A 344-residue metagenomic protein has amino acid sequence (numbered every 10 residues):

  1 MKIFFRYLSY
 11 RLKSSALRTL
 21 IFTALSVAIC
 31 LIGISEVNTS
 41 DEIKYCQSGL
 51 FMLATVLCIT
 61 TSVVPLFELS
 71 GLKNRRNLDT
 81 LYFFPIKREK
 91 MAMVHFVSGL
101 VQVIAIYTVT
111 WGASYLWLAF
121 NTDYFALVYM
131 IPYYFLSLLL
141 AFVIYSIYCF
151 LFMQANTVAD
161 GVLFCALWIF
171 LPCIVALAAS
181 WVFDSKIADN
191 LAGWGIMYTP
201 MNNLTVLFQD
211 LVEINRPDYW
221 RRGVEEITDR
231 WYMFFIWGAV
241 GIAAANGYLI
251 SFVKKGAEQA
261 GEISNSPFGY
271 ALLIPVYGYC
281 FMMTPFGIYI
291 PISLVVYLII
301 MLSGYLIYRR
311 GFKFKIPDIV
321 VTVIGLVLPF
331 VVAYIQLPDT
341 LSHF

Functional and structural regions predicted by a protein language model:
M1-R75, T228, G247-G287, I292-F344: Hydrophobic alpha-helical transmembrane segments
I32-S40, W111-F120, L177-T205, Q209-V212 (+1 more regions): Membrane-helix interface motif
K44-S62, L66, A92-V97, V101 (+1 more regions): Membrane-entry segments of alpha-helical transmembrane domains in multi-pass membrane proteins
S48-V56, M130-A141, M201-I242: Hydrophobic alpha-helical transmembrane segments
E68-I104: Helix-loop-helix units of permease transmembrane domains in multi-pass membrane transporters, especially ABC
S98-C165, C173-A176, S180, D229: Secretory targeting signals
L163-N190, V332-I335: Transmembrane helix segments
A166, M233-K255: P-loop NTPase catalytic cores that bind/hydrolyze ATP
